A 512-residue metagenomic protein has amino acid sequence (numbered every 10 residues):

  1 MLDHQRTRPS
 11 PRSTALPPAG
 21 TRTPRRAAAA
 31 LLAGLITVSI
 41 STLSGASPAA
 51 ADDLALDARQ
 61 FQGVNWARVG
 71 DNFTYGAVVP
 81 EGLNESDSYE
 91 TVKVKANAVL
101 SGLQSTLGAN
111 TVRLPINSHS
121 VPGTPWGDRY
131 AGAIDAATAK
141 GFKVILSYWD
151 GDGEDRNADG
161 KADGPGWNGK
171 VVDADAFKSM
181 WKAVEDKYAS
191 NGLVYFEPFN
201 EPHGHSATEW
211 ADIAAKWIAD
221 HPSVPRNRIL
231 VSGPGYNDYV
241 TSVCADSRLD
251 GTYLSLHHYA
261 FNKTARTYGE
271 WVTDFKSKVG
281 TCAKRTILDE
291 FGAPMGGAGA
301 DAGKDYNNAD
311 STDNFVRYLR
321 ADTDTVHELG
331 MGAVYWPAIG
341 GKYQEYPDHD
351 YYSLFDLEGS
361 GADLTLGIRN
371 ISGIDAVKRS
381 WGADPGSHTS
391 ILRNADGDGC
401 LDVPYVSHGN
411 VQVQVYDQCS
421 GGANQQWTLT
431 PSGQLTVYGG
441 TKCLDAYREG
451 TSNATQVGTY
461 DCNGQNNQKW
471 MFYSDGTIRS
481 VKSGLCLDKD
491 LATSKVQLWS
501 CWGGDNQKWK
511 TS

Functional and structural regions predicted by a protein language model:
M1-A51: Secretory targeting and sorting signals
A30, T37, A46-T111: N-terminal carbohydrate-binding accessory modules
P48-A58, D375-I391, S407-H408, K510-S512: Low-complexity, Pro/Thr/Ser/Gly/Ala-rich linker/spacer regions in secreted, extracellular modular proteins
R68-N72, S118-P122, D152-E154, P202 (+2 more regions): Feature marks short, surface-exposed loop/turn motifs that line or immediately flank catalytic pockets and channel
N72-Y75, L146-S147, D152-A158, G297-A298: Short acidic/His/Gly/Ser-rich catalytic and metal-binding motifs that mark active-site loops of diverse hydrolases
A77-S88, V92, N168-G169, A174-Y195 (+3 more regions): Extracellular glycoside hydrolase catalytic/binding regions
A96-D155, A176, I218-V224, S311 (+1 more regions): Aromatic-lined substrate-binding rim segments of carbohydrate-active enzymes
G386-S512: Lectin-like carbohydrate-binding module/patch detector with strong preference for beta-trefoil
